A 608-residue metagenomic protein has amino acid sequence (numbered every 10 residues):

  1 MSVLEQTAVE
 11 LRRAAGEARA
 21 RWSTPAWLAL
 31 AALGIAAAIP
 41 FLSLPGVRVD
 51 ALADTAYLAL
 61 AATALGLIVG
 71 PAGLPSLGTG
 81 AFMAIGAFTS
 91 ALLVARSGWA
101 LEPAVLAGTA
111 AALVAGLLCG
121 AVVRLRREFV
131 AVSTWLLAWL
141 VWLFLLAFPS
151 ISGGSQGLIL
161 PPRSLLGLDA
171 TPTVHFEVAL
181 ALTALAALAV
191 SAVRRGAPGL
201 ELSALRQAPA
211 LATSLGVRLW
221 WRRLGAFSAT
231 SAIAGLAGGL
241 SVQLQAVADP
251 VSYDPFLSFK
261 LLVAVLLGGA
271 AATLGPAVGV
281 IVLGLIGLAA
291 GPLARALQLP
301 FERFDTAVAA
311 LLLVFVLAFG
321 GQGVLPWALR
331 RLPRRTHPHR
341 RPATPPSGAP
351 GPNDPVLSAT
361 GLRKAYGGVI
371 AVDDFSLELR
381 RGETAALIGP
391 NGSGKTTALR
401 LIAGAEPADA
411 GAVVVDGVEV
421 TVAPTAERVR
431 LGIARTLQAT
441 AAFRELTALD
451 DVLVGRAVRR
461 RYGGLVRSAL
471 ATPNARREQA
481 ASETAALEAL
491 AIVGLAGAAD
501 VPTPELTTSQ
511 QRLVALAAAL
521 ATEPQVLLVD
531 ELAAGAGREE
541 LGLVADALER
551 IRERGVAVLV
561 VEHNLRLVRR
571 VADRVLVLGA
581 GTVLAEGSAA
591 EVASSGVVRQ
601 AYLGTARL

Functional and structural regions predicted by a protein language model:
S2-A343: Transmembrane alpha-helices and adjacent helix-loop boundaries
I388-P390: The feature captures the beta-strand-to-loop junction immediately N-terminal to the Walker
A403: Helix-to-loop junction immediately C-terminal to a conserved catalytic motif
V422, A489-P504: Conserved ABC nucleotide-binding domain
A519-L520: ABC ATPase C-loop
L527-E531: Catalytic Walker B motif of ABC-type/P-loop ATPase nucleotide-binding domains
V568-R570: A short, surface-exposed alpha-helical micro-motif characterized by mixed small hydrophobic and charged/polar residues
